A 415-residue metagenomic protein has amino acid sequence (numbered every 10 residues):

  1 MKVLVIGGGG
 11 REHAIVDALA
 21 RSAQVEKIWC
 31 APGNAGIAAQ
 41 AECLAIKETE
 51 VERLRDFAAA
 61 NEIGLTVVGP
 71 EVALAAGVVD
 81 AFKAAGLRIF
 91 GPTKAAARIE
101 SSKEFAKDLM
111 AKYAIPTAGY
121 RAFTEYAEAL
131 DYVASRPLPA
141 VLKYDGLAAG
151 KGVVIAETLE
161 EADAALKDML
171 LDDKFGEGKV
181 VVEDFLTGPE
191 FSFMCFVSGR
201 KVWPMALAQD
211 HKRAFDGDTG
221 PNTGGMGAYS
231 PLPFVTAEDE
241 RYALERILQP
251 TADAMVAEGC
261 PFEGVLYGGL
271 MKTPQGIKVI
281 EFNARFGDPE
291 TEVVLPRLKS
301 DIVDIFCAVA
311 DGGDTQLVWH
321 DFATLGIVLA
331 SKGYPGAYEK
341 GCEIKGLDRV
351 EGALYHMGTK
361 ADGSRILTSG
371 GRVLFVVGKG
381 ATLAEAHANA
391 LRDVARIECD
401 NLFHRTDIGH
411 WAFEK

Functional and structural regions predicted by a protein language model:
M1-K94: ATP-binding N-terminal substructure of ATP-dependent carboxylate-amine bond-forming enzymes
A38-A41, R53-R55, R98-E104, F215-G217: Short, charged, surface-exposed secondary-structure boundary motifs
C43-T49, R121-E125, A156: Short acidic-hydrophobic, aromatic-tinged amphipathic segments that line or gate anion-handling sites
P92-G152: A conserved helix-loop-beta module that forms one wall/lid of the active-site cleft in ATP-utilizing catalytic domains
I155-P289: Internal nucleotide-binding/catalytic subdomain
L244-L266, N283-R349, D362: Active-site "cap" helix and flanking loop/linker of ATP-utilizing ligase/carboxylase catalytic domains
T359-G363, T368-K415: Generic C-terminus detector
